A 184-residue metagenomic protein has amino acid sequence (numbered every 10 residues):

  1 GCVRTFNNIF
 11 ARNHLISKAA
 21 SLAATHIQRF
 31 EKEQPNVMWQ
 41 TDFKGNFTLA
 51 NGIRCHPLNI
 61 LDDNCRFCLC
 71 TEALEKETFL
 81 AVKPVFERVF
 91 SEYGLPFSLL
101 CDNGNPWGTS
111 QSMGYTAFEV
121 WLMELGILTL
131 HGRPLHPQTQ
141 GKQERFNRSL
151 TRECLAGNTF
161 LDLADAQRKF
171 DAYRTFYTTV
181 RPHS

Functional and structural regions predicted by a protein language model:
G1-T41, N46, T116-E119: Basic, flexible linker segments flanking DNA-binding modules in nucleic acid-interacting mobile-element proteins
F6, F10, D42, I60 (+9 more regions): Mobile genetic element proteins and their domesticated derivatives, centered on retroelements and DNA transposons
T41-L69, E77-L80: An active-site-proximal beta-strand-loop segment
I53-C55, S112-T116, R145-F146: Short, glycine/charged-enriched secondary-structure capping and boundary segments
T71-S98: Active-site beta-loop-alpha junctions of metal-dependent nucleic acid enzymes, especially the RNase H-like/DDE
S91-Q111, R133-L135, Q140: Acidic/histidine-rich, metal-coordinating catalytic segments
F118-S184: Charged alpha-helix within mobile-element recombinases
